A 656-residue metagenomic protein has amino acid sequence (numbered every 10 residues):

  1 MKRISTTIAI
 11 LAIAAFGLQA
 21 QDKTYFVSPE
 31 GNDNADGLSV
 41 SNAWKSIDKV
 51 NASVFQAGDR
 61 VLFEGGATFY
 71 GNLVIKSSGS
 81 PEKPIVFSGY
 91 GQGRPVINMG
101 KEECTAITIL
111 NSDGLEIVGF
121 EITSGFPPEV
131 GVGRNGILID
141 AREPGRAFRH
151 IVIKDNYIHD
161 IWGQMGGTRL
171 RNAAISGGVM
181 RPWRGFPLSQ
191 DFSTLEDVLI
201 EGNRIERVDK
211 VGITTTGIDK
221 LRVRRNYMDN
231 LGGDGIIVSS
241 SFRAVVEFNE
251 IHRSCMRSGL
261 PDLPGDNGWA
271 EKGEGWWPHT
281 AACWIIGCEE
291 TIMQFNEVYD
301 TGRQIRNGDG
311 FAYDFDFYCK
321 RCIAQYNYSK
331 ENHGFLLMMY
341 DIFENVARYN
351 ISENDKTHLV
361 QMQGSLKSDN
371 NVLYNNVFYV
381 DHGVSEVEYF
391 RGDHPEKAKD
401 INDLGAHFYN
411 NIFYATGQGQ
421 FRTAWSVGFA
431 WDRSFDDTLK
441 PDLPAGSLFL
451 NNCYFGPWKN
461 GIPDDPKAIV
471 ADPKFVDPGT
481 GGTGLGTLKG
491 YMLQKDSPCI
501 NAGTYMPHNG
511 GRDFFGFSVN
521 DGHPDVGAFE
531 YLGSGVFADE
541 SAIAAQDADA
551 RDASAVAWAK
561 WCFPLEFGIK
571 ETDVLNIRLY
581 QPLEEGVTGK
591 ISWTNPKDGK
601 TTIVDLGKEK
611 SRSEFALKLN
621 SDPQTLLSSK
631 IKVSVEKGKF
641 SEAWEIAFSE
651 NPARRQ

Functional and structural regions predicted by a protein language model:
A20-K49, G65-A67, G91: Right-handed parallel beta-helix/beta-solenoid
D48-L62, T68-V86, P95-R149, T168 (+2 more regions): Extracellular beta-strand-rich solenoid/capping regions of secreted or surface-exposed proteins that bind or remodel
G71-N72, K76, Y326-S329, M339 (+1 more regions): Predominantly extracellular beta-rich ligand-binding scaffolds that present long acidic/polar faces for carbohydrate
V74, M99-T108, V130-E143, M165-D191 (+9 more regions): Extracellular beta-strand/beta-solenoid scaffold signature
P84, Y90-R94, D113-S124, R146-W162 (+12 more regions): Right-handed parallel beta-helix
P466-L532, Q546: C-terminal accessory segments
V604, S641-E650: Edge beta-strands of extracellular beta-sandwich domains
G607-S613: Short proline/glycine- and polar residue-rich coil/turn motifs
